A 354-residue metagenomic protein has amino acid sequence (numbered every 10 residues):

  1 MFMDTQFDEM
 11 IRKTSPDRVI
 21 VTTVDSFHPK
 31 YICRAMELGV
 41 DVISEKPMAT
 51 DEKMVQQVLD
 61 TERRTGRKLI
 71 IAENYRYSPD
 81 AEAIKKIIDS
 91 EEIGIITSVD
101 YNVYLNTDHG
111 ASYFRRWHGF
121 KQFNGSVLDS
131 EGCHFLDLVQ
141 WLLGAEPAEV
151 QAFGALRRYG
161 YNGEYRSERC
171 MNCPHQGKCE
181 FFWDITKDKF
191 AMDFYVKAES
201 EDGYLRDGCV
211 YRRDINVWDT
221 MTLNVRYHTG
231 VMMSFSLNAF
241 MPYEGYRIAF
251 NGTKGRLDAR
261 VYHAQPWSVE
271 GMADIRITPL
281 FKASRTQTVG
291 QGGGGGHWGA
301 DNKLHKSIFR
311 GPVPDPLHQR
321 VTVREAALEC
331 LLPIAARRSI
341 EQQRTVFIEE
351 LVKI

Functional and structural regions predicted by a protein language model:
M1-Q6: Short acidic-hydrophobic, aromatic-tinged amphipathic segments that line or gate anion-handling sites
F7-I11, K85: Short hydrophobic/charged patches on amphipathic alpha-helices used for structural packing and interfaces
K13, D17-R18, V24, P29-R76 (+1 more regions): Beta-strand-loop-alpha-helix segment that lines the small-molecule cofactor/substrate pocket of alpha/beta enzymes
T22-T23, V103: Glycine-rich, N-terminal phosphate-binding loop of Rossmann-like dinucleotide-binding domains
Y31, V58, I84, A335-A336: Aromatic/hydrophobic pocket-lining residues that form π-stacking "cages" and hydrophobic walls in ligand
V55, A81, F135-L136, D301 (+2 more regions): A general structural signal for well-ordered alpha-helical segments in protein cores
Y75-G208, I308, Q343: Predominantly a Rossmann-like dinucleotide-binding segment in NAD(P)-dependent oxidoreductases
V217-V231, S236-I354: C-terminal helical cap and adjacent loop that interface with cofactors, partners, or active-site loops
